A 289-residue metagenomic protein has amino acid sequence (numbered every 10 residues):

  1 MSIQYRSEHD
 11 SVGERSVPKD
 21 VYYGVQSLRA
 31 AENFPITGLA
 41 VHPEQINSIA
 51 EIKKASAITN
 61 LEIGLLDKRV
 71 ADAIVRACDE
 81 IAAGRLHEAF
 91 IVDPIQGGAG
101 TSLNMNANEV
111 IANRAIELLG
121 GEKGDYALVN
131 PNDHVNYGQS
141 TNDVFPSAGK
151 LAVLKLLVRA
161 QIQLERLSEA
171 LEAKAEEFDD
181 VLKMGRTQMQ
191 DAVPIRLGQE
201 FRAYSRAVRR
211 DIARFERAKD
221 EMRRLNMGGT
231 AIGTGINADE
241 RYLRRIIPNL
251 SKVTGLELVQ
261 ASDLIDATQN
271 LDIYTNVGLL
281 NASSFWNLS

Functional and structural regions predicted by a protein language model:
M1-S289: Conserved, well-structured ligand/cofactor-binding cores
